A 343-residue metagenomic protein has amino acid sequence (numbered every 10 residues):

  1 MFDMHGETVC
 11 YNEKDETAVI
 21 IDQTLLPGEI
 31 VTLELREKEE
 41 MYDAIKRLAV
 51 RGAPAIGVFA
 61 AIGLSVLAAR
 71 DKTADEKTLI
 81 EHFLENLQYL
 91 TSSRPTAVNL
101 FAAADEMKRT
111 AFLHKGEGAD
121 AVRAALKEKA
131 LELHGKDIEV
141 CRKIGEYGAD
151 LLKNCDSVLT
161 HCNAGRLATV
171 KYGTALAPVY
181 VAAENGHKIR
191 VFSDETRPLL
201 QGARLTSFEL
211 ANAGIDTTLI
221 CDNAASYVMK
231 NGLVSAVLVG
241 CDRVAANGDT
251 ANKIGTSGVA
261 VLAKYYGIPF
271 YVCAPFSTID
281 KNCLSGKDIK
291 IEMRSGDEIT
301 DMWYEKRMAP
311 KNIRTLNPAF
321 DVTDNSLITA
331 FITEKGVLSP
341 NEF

Functional and structural regions predicted by a protein language model:
M1-E39: Positively charged, low-complexity intrinsically disordered leader regions
I21, F59, G63, A103 (+4 more regions): Short beta-strand segments
L25-P27, L64, G165-R166, R243-A245: A short, flexible beta-alpha/helix-coil linker loop
E29-E40, A121, N154, N231-V239: Acidic-glycine-rich active-site phosphate/pyrophosphate-binding loop
T32-K38, G165-T169, A246-A251: Short, glycine-rich nucleotide/cofactor-binding loops
L33-A49, D150-V158, M302-N312: Short, hydrophobic/aliphatic alpha-helical segments
A49-I220: N-terminal active-site beta-alpha-beta segment that forms phosphate/nucleotide-binding and substrate-recognition loops
I189, E195-F343: Conserved phosphate- and dinucleotide-binding cores of soluble alpha/beta proteins, encompassing both enzyme active
